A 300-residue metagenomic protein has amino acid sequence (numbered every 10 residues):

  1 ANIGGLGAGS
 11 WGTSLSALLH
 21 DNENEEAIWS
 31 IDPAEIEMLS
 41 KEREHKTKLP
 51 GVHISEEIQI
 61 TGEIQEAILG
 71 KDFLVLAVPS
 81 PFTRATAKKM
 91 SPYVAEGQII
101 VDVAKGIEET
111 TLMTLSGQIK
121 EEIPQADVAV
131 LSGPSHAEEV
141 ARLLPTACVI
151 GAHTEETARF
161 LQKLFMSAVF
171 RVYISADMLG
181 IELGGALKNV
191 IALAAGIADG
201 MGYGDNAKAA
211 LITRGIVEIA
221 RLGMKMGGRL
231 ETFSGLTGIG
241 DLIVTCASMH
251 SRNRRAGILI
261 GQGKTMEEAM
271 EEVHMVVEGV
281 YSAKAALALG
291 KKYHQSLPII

Functional and structural regions predicted by a protein language model:
A1-V52, Q59-G62, K89: NAD(P)+-binding Rossmann beta1-loop-alpha1 motif at the extreme N-terminus of oxidoreductases
I3, E25-E26, A126-V128, V172: Hydrophobic anchor at the start of a short beta-strand that flanks the dinucleotide cofactor-binding loop
G9, T13, P33, T61 (+17 more regions): Electropositive phosphate-/nucleotide-binding environments in soluble metabolic enzymes
I54, I60-L69, F73-P145, L161: Rossmann-like NAD(P)(H) cofactor-binding subdomain of soluble oxidoreductases
F82, Y93, Q118-A126, P145-L193 (+1 more regions): Internal alpha-helical scaffold of NAD(P)-dependent oxidoreductase catalytic cores
K188, A195-D199, M224-S234, L242-I300: NAD(P)-dependent Rossmann-like dehydrogenase/reductase catalytic/cofactor-binding core
